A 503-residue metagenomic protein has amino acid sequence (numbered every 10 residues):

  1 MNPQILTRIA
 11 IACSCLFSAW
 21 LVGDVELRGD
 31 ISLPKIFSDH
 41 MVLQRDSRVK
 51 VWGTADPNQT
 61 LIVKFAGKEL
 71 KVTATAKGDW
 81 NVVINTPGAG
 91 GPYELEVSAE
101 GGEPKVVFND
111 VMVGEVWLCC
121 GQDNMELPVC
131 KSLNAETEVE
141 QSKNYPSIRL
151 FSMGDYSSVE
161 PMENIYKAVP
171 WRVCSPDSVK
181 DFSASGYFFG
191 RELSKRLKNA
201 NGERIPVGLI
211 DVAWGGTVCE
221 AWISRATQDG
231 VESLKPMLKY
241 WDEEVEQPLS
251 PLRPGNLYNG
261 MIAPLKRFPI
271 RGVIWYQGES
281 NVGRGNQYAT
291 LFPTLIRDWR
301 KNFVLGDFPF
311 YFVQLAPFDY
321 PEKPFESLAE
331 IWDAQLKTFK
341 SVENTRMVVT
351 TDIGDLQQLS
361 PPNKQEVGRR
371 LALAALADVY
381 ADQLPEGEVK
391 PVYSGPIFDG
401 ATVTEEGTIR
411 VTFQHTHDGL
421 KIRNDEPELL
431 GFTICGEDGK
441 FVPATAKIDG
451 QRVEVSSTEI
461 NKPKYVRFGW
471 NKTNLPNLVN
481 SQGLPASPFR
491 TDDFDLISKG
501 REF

Functional and structural regions predicted by a protein language model:
M1-A12: Bacterial N-terminal signal peptides that target proteins for export
A10-W20: Bacterial N-terminal signal peptides
V25-F503: Cell-envelope and extracellular/periplasmic
